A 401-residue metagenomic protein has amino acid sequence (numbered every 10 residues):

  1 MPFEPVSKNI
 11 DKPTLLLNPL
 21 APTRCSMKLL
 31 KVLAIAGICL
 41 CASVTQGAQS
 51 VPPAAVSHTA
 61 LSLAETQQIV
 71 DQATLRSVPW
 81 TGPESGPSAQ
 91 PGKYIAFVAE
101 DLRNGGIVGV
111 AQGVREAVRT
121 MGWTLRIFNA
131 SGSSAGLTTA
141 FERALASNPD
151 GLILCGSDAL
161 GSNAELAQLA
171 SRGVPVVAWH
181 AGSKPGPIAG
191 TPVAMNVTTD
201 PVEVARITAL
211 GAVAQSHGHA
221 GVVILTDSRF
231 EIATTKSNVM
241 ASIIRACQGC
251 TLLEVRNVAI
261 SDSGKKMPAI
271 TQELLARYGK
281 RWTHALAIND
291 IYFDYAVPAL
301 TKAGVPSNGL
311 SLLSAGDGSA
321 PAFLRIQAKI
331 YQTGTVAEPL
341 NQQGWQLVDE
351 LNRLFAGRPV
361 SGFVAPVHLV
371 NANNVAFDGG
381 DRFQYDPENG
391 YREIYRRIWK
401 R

Functional and structural regions predicted by a protein language model:
Q49-K93, I244, P339, Q343-R401: Hinge/cleft segment of the Venus flytrap/periplasmic-binding protein
V51-G113, R126-T138, R143, G156-A159 (+2 more regions): Extracytoplasmic "Venus flytrap"
P79-T81, L125-N148, V255-Y278, F293-A296: Structural motif
I95-A99, R103-N104, V114, R206-N257 (+3 more regions): An alpha-beta-alpha
R119-S131, G221-V223, I244-G264, G309: Short beta-strand elements in bilobed, periplasmic/extracellular small-molecule ligand-binding domains
L137, M195-V222, T234-T235, M267-P268 (+2 more regions): Hydrophobic alpha-helical segments within soluble ligand-binding/sensing domains
G156-S171, M240, A259-R325: Hydrophobic alpha-helical
L160, A164-E203, G221, A320-R325 (+1 more regions): Flexible loop/hinge segments that line or gate small-molecule binding clefts
